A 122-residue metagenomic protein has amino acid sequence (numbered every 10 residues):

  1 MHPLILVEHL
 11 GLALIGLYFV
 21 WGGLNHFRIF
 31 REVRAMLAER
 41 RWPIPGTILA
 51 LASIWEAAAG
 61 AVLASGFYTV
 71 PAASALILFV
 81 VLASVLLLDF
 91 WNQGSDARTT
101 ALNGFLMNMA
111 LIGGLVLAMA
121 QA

Functional and structural regions predicted by a protein language model:
M1-E32, A38, P43-A58, A64-A122: Extended, low-polarity transmembrane helix blocks
